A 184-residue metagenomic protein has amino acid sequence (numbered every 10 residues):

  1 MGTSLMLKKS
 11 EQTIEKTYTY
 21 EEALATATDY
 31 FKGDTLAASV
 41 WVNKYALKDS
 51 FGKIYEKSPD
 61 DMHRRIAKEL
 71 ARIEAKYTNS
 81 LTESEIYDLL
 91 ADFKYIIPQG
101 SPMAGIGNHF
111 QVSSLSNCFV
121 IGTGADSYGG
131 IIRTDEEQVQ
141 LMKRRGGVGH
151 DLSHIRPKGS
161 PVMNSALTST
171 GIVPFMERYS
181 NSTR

Functional and structural regions predicted by a protein language model:
M1-R184: Extended catalytic cores of very large enzyme megasubunits
